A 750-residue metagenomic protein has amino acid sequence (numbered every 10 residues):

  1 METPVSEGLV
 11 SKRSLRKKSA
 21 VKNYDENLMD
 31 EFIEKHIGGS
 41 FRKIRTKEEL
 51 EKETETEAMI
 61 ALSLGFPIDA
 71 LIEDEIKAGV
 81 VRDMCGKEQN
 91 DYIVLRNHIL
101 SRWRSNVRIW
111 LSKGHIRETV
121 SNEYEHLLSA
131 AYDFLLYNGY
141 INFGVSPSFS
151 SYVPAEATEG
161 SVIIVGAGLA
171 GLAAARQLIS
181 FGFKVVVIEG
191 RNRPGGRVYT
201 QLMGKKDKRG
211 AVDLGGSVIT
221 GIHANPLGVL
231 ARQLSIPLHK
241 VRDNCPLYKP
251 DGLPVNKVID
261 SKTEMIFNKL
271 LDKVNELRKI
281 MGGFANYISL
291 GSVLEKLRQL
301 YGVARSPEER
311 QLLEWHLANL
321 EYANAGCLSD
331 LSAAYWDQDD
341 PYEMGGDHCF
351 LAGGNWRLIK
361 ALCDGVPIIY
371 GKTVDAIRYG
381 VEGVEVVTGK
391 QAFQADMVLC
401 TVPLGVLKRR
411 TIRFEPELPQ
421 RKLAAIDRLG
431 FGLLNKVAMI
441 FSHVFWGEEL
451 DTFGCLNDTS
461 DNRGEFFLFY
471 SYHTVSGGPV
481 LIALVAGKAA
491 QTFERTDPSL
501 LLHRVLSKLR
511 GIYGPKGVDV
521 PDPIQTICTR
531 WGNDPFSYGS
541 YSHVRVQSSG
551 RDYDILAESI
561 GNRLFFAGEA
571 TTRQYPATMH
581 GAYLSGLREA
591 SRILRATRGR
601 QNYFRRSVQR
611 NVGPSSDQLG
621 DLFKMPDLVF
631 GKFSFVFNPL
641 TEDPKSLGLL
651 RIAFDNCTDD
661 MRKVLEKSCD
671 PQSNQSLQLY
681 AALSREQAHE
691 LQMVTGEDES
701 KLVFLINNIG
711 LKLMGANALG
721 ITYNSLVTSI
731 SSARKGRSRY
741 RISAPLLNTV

Functional and structural regions predicted by a protein language model:
M1-I99, E125-G139, F143, P147-S151: Long, charge-rich, low-complexity intrinsically disordered regions
I44-D74, L111-R117, D133, N138-V750: FAD-dinucleotide binding site
M84, G114-E125: Short helix-coil junctions and helix-kink-helix linkers
R96-S101, E118-V120: Amphipathic alpha-helical segments that form the core helices of the histone-fold
S101-R102, G511: Short basic/hydrophobic patches in alpha-helices and adjacent helix-turn junctions that form amphipathic surface motifs
R104-R108: Short helix-capping/hinge SLiMs at alpha-helix to coil transitions
